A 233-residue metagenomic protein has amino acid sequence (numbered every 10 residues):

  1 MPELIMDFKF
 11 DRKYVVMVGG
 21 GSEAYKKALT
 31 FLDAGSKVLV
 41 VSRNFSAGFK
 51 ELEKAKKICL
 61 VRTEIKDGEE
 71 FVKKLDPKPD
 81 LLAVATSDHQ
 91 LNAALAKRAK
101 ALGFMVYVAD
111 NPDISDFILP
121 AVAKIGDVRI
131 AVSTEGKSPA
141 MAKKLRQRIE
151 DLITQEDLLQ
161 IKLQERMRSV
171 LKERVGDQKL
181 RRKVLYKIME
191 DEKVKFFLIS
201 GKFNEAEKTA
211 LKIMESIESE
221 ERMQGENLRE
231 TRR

Functional and structural regions predicted by a protein language model:
M1-N44, F49-L52: Hydrophobic, well-ordered beta-alpha structural blocks that scaffold small-molecule cofactor pockets
G21-E23, H89-Q90, G136: Residue-level detector of alpha-helix initiation sites
K56, D76-L81: Short acidic/histidine-rich motifs immediately flanking catalytic phosphotransfer sites in two-component signaling
I58-E64: Conserved SAM-binding strand-loop segment of SAM-dependent methyltransferases
D67-P77: Short amphipathic alpha-helix with an adjacent loop that forms part of the alpha/beta core around
L81-D88, N92-L119: ADP-ribose/adenylate-binding Rossmann-like module
V106-L158: E1/E1-like adenylate-forming module used to activate ubiquitin-like modifiers and sulfur-carrier proteins
G136-E230: An accessory alpha-helical subdomain
